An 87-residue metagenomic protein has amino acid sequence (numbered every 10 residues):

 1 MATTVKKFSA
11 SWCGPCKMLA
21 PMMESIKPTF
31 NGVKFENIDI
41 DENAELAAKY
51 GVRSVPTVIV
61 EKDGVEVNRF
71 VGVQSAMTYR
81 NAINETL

Functional and structural regions predicted by a protein language model:
M1-S9: Short active-site neighborhood of thiol/selenol oxidoreductases, capturing the structured segment around
A2-T3, A20-I38: Conserved helix-turn-beta segment immediately C-terminal to the redox Cys motif in thioredoxin-like folds
F8-M22: Conserved redox-active cysteine motifs that mediate thiol-disulfide chemistry, especially di-cysteine Cys-X(1-2)-Cys
C16-L19, L46, L87: Generic leucine side-chain signal with a strong bias for well-ordered alpha-helical environments
I40-L46: Structural microenvironment flanking redox-active thiols in thiol-disulfide oxidoreductases
N43, V55, V67: Active-site loop signature of alpha/beta-hydrolase-fold enzymes
Y50-I59: Structural micro-motif
V60-L87: Non-catalytic, surface beta->alpha helical segment in thiol-disulfide oxidoreductase systems
